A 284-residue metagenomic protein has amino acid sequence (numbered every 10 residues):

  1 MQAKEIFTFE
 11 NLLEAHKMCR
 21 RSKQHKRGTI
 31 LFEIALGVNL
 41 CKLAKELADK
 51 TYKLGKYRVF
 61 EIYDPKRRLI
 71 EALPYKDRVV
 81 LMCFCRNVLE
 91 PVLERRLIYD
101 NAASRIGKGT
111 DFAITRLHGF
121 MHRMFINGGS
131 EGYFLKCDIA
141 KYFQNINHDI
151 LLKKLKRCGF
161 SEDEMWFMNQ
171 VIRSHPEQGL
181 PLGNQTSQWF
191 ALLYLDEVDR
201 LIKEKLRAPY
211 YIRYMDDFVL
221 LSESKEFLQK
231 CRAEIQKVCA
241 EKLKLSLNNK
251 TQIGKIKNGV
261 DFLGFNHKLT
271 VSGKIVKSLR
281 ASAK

Functional and structural regions predicted by a protein language model:
M1-C41: Non-catalytic, polymerase-adjacent accessory regions of viral genome-replication enzymes
Q2, N87-Q144: Active-site-proximal segment of RNA-dependent polymerases
T8-L12, K45-K66, V79, E162-H175: Reverse-transcriptase-like RNA-dependent polymerase core
G28-F32, L54-E61, R95-N101, G129-K136 (+1 more regions): Short coil/turn segments at secondary-structure boundaries
N39, E46, F120-M215, V219-E234 (+1 more regions): Conserved polymerase palm-domain catalytic core
R67-I98, P176-E204: Conserved pre-motif C helix in the palm subdomain of viral-like polymerases
Y210-R213, L220-K284: Polymerase palm active-site segment centered on the conserved acidic dipeptide of motif C
